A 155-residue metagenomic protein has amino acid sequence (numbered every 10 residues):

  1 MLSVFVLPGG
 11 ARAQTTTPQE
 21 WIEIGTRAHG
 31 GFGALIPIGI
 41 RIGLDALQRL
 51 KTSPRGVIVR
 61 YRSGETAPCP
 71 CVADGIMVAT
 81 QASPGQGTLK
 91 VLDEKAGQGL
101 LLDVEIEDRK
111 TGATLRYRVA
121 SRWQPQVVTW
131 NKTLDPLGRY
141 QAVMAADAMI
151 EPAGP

Functional and structural regions predicted by a protein language model:
M1-V6: Bacterial N-terminal signal peptides
G9-A13: Sec/Tat signal peptide C-region and signal peptidase I cleavage site
Q14-F32, P37-P155: Non-transmembrane, aqueous-exposed alpha-helical and coiled segments at domain scale
